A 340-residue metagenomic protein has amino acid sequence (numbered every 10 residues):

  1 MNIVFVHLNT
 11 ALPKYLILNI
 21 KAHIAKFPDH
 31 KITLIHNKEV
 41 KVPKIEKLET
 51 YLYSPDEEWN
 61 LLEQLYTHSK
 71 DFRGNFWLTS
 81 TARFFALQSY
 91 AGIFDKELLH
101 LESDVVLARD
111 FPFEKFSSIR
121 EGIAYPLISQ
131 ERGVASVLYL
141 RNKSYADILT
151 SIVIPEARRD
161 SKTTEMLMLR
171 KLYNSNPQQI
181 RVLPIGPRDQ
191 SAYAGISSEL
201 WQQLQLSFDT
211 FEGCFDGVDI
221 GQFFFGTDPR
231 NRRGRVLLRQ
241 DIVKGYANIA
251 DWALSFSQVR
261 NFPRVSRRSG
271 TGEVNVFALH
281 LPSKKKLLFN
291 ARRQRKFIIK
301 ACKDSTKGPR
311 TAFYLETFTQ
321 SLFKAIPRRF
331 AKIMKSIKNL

Functional and structural regions predicted by a protein language model:
M1-L8: N-proximal low-complexity "stem/linker" segments adjacent to membrane-targeting elements
N2, D29-I32, E97: Residues at the starts of beta-strands that form the adenosine-phosphate
T10-L12, E39-K41, V105-L107, E131-G133 (+1 more regions): Short, solvent-exposed loop/turn segments at secondary-structure junctions
Y15, D160-L340: A glycosyltransferase accessory/donor-loop signature
A22-H30: Short, acidic, metal-binding catalytic loop of nucleotide-sugar glycosyltransferases
N37, K41-S89: Active-site-proximal specificity loops/subdomain of glycosyltransferases
T79-A124: GT-A fold catalytic core of metal-dependent nucleotide-sugar glycosyltransferases, centered on the diacidic
A108-N174: Conserved catalytic core of nucleotide-sugar-dependent glycosyltransferases
